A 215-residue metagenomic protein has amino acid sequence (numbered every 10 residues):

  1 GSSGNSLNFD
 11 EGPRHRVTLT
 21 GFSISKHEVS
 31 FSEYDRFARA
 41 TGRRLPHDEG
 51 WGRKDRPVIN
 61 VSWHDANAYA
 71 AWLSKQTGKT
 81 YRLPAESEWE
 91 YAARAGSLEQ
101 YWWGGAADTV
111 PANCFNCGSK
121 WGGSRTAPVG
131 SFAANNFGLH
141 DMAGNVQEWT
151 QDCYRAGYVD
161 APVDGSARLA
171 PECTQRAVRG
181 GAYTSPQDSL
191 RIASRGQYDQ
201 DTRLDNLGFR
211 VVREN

Functional and structural regions predicted by a protein language model:
G1-L45, S62-H64, G144, N215: A short glycine-rich, aromatic-capped structural motif
G1-L7, R44, E49-G196, Q200-D205 (+1 more regions): Functional-site microenvironments in short loops/helix caps that host divalent-cation chemistry
R14, G21, Q175, N206-G208: Structural motif
